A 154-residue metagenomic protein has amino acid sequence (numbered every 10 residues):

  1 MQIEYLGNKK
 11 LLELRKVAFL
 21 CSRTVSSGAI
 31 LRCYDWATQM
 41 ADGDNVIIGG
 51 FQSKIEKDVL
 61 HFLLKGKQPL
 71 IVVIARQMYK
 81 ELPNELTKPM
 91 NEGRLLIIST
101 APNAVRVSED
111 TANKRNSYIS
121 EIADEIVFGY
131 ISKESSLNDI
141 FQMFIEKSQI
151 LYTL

Functional and structural regions predicted by a protein language model:
M1-L154: Glycine-biased, small-residue-rich flexible motifs in mid-sequence functional cores and linkers
